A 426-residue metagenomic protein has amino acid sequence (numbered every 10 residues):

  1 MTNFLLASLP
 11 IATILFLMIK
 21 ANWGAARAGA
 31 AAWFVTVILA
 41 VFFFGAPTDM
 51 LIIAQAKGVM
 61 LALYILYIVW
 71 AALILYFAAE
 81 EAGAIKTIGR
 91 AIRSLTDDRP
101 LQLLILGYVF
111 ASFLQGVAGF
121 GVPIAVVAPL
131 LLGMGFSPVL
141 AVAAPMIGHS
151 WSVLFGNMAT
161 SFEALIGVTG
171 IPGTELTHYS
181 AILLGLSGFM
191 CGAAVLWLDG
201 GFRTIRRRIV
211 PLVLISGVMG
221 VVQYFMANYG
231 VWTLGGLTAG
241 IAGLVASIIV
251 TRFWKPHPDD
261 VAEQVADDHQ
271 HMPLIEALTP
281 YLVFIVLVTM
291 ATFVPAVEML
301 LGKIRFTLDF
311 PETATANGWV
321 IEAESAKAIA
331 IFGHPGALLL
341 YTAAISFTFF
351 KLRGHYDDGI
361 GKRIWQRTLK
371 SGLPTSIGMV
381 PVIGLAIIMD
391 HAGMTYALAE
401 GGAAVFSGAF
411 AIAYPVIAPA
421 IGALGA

Functional and structural regions predicted by a protein language model:
M1-L9, A62-I65, V117-P123, T174-F189 (+3 more regions): Structural signature of hydrophobic alpha-helical transmembrane segments
F4, L61-I65, I92-L106, M134-L140 (+2 more regions): Membrane-interfacial loop-to-helix junctions in multi-pass transporters
L6-L15, W23-F44, L66-A72, L212-S216 (+6 more regions): Hydrophobic mid-bilayer segments of alpha-helices in multi-pass membrane transport proteins, especially secondary
M50, A54, A78-T96, G173 (+2 more regions): Flexible loop linkers connecting adjacent transmembrane helices in multi-pass alpha-helical membrane transporters
D98-P129, G133, V153, S376-I388 (+1 more regions): Hydrophobic alpha-helical transmembrane segments of multi-pass integral membrane proteins, predominantly secondary
P100-S112, P138-W151, P172-G192, G408-G422: Alpha-helical transmembrane segments of multi-pass membrane proteins
M134, M146-R252, M272-I275: Membrane-core helix-loop-helix motifs of multi-pass transport proteins
A262-A418, G425: Transmembrane helical segments that form the transport core of multi-pass membrane transport proteins
